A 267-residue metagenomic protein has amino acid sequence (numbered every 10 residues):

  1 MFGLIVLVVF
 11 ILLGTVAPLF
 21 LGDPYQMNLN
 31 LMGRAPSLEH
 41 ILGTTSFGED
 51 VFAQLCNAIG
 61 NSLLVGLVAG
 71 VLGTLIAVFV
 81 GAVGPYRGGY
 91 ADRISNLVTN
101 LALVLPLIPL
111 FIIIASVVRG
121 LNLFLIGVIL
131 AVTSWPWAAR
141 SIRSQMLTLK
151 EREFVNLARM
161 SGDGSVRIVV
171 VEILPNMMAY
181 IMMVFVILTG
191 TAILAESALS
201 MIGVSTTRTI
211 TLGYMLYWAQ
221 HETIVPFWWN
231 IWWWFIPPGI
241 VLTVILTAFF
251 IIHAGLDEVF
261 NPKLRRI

Functional and structural regions predicted by a protein language model:
M1-G22, S95-V98, R167, M177 (+1 more regions): N-terminal signal-anchor/first transmembrane alpha helix
T15-A53: Short membrane-interfacial helix/loop motifs at transmembrane-helix boundaries
I41, T45, V51, L75 (+3 more regions): Generic hydrophobic transmembrane alpha-helix motif, especially the helices
V51-Y86, I245: Transmembrane alpha-helix signature in integral membrane proteins
G60-I76, V166-L199: Transmembrane alpha-helices
S116-V117, M146, A195-I236, V241: Glycine-rich helix-loop "coupling/hinge" segments at transmembrane-helix boundaries in multipass transporters
T133, F185-I187, F227-I267: C-terminal transmembrane helix and the adjacent membrane-cytosol boundary/short C-terminal tail of inner/organellar
